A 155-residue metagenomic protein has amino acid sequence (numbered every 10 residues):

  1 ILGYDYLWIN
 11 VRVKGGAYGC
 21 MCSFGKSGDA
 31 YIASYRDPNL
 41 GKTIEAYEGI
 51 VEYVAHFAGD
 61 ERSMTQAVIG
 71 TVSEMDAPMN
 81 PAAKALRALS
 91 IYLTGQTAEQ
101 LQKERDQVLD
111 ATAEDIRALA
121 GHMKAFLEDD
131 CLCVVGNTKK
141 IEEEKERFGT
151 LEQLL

Functional and structural regions predicted by a protein language model:
Y6-A113, E128-G136: M16 family metallopeptidases and their MPP-like homologs
D115-A118: Pyridoxal 5′-phosphate
G121-M123: Short proline/glycine-enriched turn/loop segments at secondary-structure junctions
F126-L155: Proteolytic maturation boundary segments
